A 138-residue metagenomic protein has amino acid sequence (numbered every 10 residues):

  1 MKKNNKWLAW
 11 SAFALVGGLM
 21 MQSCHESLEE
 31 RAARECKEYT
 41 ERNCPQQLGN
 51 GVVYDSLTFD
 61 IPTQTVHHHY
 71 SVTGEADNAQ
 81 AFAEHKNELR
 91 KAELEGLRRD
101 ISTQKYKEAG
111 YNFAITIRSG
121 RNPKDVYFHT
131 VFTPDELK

Functional and structural regions predicted by a protein language model:
K2-S11: Bacterial N-terminal signal peptides that target proteins for export
S11-G18: Bacterial N-terminal signal peptides
M20-S23: C-terminal motif of bacterial Sec signal peptides marking the signal peptidase cleavage site
H25-S27: Bacterial signal peptide processing site
A33-V53: Post-signal peptide N-terminal segment of mature Sec-exported envelope proteins
L48-G74: Short edge beta-strands and adjacent turn/loop segments
N78-Q104: Short, non-transmembrane amphipathic alpha-helical segments
L94-V126: A short amphipathic beta-strand at an alpha->beta junction
